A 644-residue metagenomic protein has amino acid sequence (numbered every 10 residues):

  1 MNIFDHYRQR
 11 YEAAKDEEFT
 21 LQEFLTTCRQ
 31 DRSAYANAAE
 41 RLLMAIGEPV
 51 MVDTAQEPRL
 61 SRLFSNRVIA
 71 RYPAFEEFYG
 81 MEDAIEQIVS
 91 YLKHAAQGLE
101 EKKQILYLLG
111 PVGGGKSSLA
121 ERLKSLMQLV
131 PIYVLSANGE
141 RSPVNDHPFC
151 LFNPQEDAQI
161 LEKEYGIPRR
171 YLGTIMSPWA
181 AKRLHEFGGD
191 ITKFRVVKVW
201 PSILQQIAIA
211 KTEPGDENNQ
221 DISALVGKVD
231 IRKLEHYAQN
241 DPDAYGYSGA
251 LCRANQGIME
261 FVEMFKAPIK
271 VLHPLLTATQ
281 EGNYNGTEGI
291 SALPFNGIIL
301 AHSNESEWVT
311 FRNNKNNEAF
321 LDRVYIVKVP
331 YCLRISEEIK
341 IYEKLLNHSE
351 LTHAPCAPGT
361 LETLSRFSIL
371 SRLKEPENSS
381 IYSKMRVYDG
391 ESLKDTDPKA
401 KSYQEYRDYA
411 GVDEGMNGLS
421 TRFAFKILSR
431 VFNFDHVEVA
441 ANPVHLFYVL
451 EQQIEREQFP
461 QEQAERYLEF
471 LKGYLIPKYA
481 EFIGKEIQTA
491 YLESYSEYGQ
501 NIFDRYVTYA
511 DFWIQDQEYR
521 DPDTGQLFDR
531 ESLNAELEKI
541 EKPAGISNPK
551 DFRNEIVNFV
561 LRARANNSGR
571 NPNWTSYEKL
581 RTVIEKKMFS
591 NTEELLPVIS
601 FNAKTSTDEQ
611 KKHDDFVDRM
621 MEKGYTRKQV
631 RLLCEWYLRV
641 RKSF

Functional and structural regions predicted by a protein language model:
M1-E40: Long, basic/Gly/Ser/Thr-rich N-terminal segments that mediate initial subcellular attachment or targeting
R32-F644: Conserved ASCE/P-loop NTPase catalytic core
